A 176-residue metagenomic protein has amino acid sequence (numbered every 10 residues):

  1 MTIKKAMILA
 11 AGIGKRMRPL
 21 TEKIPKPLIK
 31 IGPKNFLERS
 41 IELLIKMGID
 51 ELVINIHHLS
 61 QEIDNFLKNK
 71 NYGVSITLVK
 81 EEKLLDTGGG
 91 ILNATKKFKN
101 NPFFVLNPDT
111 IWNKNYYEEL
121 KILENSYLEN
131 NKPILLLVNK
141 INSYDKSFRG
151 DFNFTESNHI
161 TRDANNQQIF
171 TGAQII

Functional and structural regions predicted by a protein language model:
M1-I8, R16, K30, K34-N107 (+2 more regions): Conserved N-terminal catalytic core of the sugar/cofactor nucleotidyltransferase
I13, I24, L59: A generic "binding-loop/recognition-motif" signal
G14-R16, E129: Glycine-rich "HGGG/HGxG" loop immediately N-terminal to the catalytic nucleophile of the alpha/beta-hydrolase
P19-E22: Conserved catalytic-core motifs of eukaryotic protein kinase domains, centered on the activation segment
I24, N35, K83-L85, K140-I141 (+1 more regions): Residue-level detector of flexible, active-site-proximal loop/helix-junction positions within diverse enzyme catalytic
K26-P27, G150: Extracytoplasmic/periplasmic beta-strand context in beta-sandwich domains, especially the cupredoxin/COX2 CuA-binding
N113-I176: Conserved core of the sugar-phosphate nucleotidyltransferase
